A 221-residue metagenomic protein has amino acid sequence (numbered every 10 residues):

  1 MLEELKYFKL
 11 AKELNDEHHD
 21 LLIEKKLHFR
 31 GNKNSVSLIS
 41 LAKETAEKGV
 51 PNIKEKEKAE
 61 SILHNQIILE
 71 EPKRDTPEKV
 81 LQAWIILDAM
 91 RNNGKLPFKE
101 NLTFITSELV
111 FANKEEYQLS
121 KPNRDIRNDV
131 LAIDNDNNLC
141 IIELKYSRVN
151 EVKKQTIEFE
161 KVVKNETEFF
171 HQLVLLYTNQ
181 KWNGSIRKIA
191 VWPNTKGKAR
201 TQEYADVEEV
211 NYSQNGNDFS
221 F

Functional and structural regions predicted by a protein language model:
M1-F221: Charged, terminal alpha-helix-loop-beta segments that serve as non-catalytic nucleic-acid engagement and/or assembly
